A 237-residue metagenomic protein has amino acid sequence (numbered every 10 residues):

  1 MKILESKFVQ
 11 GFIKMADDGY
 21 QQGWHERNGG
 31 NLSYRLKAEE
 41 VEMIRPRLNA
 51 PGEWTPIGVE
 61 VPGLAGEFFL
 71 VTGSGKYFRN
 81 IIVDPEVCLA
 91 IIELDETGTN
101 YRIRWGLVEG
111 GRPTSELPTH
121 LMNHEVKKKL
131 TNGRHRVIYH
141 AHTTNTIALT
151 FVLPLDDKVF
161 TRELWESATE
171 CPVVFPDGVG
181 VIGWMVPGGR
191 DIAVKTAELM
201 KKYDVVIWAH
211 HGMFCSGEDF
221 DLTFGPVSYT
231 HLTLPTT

Functional and structural regions predicted by a protein language model:
M1-L232: Glycine-rich flexible loops
T233-T237: A short, hydrophobic C-terminal helix/tail in secreted or cell-surface proteins
